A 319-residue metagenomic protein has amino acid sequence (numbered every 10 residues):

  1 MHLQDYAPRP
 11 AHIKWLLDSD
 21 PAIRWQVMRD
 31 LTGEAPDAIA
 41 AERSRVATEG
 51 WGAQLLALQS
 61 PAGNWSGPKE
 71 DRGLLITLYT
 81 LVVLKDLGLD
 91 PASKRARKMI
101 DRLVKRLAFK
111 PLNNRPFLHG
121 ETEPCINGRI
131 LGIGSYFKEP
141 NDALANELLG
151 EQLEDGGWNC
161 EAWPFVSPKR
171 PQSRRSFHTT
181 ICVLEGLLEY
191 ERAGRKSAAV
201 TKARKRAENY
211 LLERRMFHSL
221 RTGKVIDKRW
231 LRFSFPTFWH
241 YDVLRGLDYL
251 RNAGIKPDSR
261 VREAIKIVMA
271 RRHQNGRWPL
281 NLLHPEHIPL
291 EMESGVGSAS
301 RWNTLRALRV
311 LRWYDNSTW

Functional and structural regions predicted by a protein language model:
M1-W319: Preference for long, amphipathic alpha-helical scaffolds in soluble/luminal domains and all-alpha bundles
